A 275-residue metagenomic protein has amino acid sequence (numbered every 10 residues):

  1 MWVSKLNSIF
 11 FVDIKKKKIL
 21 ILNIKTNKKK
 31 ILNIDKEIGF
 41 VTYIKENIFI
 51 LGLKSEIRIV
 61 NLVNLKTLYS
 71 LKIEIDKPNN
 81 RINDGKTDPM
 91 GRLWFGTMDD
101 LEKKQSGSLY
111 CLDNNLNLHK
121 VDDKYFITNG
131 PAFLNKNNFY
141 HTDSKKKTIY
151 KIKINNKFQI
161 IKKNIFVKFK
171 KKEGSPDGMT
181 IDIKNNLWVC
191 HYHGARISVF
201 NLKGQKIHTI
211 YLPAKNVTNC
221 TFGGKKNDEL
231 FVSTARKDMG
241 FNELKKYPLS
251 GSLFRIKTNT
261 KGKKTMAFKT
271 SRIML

Functional and structural regions predicted by a protein language model:
M1-L6, D35-F49, D76-R92, V121-F139 (+4 more regions): Beta-rich, blade/repeat-based domains predominating in secreted/periplasmic proteins but also intracellular
W2-S4, I9-I14, I50-S55, F95-K103 (+3 more regions): Conserved beta-strand positions in repeat-built beta-propeller and related beta-rich domains
K18-L20, E56-R58, G107-Y110, T148-Y150 (+2 more regions): A short loop-to-beta-strand structural motif that recurs across blades of beta-propeller domains
N27-N33, L68-I75, L116-D123, K162-F169 (+1 more regions): A short beta-strand motif characteristic of beta-propeller blades
L65-V121: Hydrophobic alpha-helical segments and helix pairs
T148, K168-Q205: Loop/turn-rich, solvent-exposed surfaces of beta-rich toroidal or solenoidal domains
I152-Q159, K257-K263: Short loop/turn segments immediately following beta-strands, especially the blade-tip and inter-blade linker loops
T221-L275: Blade-level signature of beta-propeller repeat domains, shared across WD40, Kelch, NHL, RCC1 and BNR/Asp-box propellers
